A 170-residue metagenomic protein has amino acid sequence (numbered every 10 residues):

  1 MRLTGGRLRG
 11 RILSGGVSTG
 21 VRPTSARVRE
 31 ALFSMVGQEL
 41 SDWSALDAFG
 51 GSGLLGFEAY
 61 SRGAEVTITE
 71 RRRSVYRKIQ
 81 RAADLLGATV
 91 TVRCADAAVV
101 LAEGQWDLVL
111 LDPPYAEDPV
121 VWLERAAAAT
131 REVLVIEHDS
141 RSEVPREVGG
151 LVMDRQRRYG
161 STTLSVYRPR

Functional and structural regions predicted by a protein language model:
M1-R170: Class I S-adenosyl-L-methionine-dependent methyltransferase catalytic core
